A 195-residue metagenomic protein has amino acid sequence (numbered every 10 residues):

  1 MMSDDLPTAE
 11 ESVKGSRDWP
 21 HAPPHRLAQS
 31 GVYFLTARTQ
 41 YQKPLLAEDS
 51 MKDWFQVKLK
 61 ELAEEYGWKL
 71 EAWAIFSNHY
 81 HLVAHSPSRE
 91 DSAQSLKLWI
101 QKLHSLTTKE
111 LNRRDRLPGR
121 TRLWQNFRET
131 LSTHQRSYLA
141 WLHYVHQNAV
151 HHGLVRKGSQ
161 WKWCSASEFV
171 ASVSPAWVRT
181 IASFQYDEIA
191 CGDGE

Functional and structural regions predicted by a protein language model:
M1-E195: Short catalytic/metal-binding and nucleic-acid-binding patches
